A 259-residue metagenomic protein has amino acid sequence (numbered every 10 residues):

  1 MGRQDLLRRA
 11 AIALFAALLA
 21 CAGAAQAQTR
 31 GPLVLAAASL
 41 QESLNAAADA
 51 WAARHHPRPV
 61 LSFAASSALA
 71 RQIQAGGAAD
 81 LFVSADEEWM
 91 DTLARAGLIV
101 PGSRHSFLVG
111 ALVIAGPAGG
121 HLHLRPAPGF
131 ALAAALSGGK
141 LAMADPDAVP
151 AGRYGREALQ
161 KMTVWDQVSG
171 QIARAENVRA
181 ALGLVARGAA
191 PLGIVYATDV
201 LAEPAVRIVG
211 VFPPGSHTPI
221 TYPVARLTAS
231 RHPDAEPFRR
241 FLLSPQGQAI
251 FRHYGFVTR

Functional and structural regions predicted by a protein language model:
M1-L6: N-terminal secretory signal peptides that target proteins for export/translocation
L7-R8, A25: Compositionally biased, low-complexity segments enriched in small residues
R8-R9, A53: Polar/charged alpha-helical tracts
A10-A22: Bacterial N-terminal signal peptides
A27-G77, D86-E87, D91-R259: Exported/periplasmic ABC-transporter solute-binding proteins
V83: Short active-site segment of divalent metal-dependent hydrolases/proteases that encodes the spacing between
